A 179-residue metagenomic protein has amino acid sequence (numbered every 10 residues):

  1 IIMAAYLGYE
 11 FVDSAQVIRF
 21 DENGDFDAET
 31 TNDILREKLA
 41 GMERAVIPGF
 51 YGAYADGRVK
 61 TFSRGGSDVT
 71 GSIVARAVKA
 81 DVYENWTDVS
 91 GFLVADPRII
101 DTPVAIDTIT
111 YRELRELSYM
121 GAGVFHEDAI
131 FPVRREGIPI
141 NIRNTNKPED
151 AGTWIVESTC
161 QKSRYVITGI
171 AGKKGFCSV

Functional and structural regions predicted by a protein language model:
I1-I130: Nucleotide/pyrophosphate-binding catalytic subdomain
G24, P97-R98, E136, W154-V156: Charge-rich, low-complexity amphipathic helices in intrinsically disordered tails/linkers adjacent to domains
A45, K60, I140, T153 (+1 more regions): A broad, low-specificity signal marking well-ordered, structured residues that form hydrophobic/aromatic
V46-I47, I142, I155, I167: Hydrophobic aliphatic residue packing
L93, I142-T159: Terminal amphipathic helices with adjacent charged low-complexity linkers/tails
H126, G137-N144: Acidic/polar loop patches that form or flank catalytic/metal-binding clefts of enzymes that bind anionic ligands
A151-V179: A conserved regulatory-domain signal marking ACT and ACT-like small-molecule sensing domains and adjacent regulatory
